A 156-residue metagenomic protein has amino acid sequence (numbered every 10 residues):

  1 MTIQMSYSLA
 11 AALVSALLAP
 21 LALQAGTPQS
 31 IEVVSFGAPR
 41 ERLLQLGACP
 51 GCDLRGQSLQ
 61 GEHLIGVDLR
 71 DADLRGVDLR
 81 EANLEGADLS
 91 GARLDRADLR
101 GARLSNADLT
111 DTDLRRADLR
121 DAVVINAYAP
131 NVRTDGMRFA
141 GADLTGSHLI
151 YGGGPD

Functional and structural regions predicted by a protein language model:
M1, S15, Q24-T27: Polar low-complexity intrinsically disordered regions
T2-A12: Bacterial N-terminal signal peptides that target proteins for export
A10-P20: Bacterial N-terminal signal peptides
G26-D156: Tandem repeat scaffolds
